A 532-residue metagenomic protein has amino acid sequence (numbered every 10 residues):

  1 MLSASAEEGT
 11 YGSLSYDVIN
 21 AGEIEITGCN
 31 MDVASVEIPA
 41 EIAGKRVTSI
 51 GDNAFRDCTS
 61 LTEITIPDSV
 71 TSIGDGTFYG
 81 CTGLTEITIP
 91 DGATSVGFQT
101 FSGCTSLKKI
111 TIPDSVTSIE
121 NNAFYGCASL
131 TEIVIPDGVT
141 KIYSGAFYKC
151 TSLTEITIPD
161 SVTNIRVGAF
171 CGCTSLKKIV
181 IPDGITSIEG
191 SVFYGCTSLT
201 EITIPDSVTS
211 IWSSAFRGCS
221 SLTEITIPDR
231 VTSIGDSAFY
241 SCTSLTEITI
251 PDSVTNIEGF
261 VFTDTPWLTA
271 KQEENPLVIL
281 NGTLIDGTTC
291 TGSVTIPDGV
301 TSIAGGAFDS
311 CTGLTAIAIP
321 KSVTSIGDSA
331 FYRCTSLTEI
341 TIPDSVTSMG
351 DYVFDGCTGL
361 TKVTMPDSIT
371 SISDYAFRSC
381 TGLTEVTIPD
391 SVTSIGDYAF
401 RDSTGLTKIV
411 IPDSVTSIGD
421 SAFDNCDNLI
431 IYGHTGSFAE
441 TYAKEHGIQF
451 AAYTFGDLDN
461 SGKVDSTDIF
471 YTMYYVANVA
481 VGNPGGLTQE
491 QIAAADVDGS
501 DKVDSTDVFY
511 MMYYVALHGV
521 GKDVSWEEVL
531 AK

Functional and structural regions predicted by a protein language model:
M1-G12: Sec-dependent signal peptide cleavage junction
S13-G22, M31-S49, T59-S72, T82-S95 (+16 more regions): Structural signature of tandem-repeat unit edges
V18, S237, W267, K271-C290 (+7 more regions): Extracellular adhesion/carbohydrate-binding repeat motifs centered on closely spaced tryptophans
D57, G80, G103, G195 (+5 more regions): Structured segments of extracytoplasmic/periplasmic soluble domains in secreted or envelope-associated proteins
T265, F438-T454, V524-K532: A recurrent domain-boundary module in secreted/ectodomain proteins
Y453-K532: Cellulosome-associated attachment modules in secreted, modular CAZymes
